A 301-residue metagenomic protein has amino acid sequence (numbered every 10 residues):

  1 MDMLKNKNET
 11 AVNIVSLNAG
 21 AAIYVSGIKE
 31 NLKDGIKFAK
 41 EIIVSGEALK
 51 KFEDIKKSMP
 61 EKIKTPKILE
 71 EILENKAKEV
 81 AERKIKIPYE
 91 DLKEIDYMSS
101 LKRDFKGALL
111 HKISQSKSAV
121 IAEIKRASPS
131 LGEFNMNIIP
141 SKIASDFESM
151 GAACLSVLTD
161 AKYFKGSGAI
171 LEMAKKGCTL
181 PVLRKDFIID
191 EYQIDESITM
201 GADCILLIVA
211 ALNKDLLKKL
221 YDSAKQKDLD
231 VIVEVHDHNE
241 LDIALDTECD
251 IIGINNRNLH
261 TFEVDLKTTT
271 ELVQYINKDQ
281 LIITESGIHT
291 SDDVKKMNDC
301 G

Functional and structural regions predicted by a protein language model:
M1-P60: Glycine-rich anion-binding loops and their surrounding alpha/beta cores
E61-N135: An N-cap/entry alpha-helix motif that binds or orients negatively charged groups
I72, A122, F147, L155 (+5 more regions): Conserved, mostly hydrophobic/aromatic
R103-L109, I113-S116, K165-F187, V209 (+2 more regions): Alpha-helix-loop-beta-strand connector modules within alpha/beta enzyme cores
I121-I139, P181-I189, D230-V235, T284-I288: Active-site mouth loops of central-metabolism enzymes
A127-K185: Glycine-rich active-site/cofactor-binding loop and its immediate structural neighborhood
G151-A152, G177-L180, T199-I205, K225-L229 (+3 more regions): Glycine-enriched alpha-helix->loop->beta-strand junction motifs that scaffold or abut catalytic
I189-G201, D237-T247, T284, I288-G301: Catalytic cores of alpha/beta
